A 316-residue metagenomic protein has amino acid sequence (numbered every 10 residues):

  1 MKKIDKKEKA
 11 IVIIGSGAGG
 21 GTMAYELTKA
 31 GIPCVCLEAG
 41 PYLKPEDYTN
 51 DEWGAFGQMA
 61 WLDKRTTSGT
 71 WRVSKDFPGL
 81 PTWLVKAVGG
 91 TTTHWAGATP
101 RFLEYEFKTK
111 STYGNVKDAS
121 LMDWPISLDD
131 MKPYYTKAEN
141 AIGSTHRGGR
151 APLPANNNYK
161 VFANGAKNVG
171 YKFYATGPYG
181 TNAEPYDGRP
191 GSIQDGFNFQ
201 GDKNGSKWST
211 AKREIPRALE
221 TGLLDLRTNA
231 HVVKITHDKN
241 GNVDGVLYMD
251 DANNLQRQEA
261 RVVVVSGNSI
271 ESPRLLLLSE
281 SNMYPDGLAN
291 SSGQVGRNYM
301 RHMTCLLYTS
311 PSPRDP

Functional and structural regions predicted by a protein language model:
M1-K7: A short, basic/flexible loop-to-alpha-helix module at the beginning of a structural domain
I11-V35: N-terminal Rossmann-like FAD-binding beta1-loop-alpha1 element of flavoenzymes
K29, P33, G40-D51, I235 (+1 more regions): Glycine-rich loop(s) and the adjacent beta-strand/alpha-helix scaffold that form part
A55-A151: Redox-cofactor-proximal catalytic regions of oxidoreductases
K75-L80, V85, R147-R150, G170-G180 (+1 more regions): A short alpha-helix-loop-beta-strand transition element characteristic of N-terminal alpha/beta dinucleotide-binding
E106, S111-V232: Conserved redox-cofactor binding core of oxidoreductases
T228-N242: A conserved short coil-to-beta-strand element within the FAD-binding core of flavoproteins
P311-P316: A short, hydrophobic C-terminal helix/tail in secreted or cell-surface proteins
